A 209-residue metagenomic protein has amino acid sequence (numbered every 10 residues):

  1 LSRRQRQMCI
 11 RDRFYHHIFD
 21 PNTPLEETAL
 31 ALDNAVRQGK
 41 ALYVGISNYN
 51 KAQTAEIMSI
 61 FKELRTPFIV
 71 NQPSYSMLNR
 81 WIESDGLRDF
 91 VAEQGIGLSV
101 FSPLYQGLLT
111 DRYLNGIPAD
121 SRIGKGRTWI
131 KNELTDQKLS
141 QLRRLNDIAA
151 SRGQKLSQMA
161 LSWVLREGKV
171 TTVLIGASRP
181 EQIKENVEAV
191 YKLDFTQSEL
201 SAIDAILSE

Functional and structural regions predicted by a protein language model:
L1-R6, I10: Single conserved hydrophobic/aromatic residue that forms the stacking wall/gate of nucleotide- or nucleobase-binding
R13-F14: Acidic/hydrophobic-patterned starts of short beta strands in beta-sheet-rich repeat architectures
F19-S208: Beta/alpha (TIM)-barrel catalytic core signal, keyed to glycine-rich beta->alpha loops juxtaposed to Asp/Glu that bind
